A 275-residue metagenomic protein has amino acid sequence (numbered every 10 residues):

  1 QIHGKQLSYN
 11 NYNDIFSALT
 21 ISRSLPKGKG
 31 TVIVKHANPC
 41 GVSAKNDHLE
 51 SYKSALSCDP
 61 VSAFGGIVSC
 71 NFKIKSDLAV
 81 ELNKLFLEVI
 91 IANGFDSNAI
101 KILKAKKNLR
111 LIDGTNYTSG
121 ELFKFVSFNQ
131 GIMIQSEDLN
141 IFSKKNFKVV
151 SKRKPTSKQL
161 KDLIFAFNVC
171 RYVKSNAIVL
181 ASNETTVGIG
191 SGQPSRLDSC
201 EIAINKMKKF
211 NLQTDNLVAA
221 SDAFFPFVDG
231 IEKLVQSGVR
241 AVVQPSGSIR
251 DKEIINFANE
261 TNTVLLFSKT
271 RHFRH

Functional and structural regions predicted by a protein language model:
Q1-H275: ATP-dependent carboxylate/acyl-activation modules
